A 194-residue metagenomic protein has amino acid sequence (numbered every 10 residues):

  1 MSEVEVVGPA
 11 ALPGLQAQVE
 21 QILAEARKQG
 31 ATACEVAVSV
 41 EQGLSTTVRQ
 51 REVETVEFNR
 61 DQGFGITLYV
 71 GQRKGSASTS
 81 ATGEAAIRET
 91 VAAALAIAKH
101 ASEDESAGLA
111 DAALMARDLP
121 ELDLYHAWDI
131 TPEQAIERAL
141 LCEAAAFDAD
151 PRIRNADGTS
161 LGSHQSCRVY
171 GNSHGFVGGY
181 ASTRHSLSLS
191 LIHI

Functional and structural regions predicted by a protein language model:
M1-I194: Active-site bordering "gate/hinge" segments that shape substrate access to catalytic or cofactor-binding pockets
